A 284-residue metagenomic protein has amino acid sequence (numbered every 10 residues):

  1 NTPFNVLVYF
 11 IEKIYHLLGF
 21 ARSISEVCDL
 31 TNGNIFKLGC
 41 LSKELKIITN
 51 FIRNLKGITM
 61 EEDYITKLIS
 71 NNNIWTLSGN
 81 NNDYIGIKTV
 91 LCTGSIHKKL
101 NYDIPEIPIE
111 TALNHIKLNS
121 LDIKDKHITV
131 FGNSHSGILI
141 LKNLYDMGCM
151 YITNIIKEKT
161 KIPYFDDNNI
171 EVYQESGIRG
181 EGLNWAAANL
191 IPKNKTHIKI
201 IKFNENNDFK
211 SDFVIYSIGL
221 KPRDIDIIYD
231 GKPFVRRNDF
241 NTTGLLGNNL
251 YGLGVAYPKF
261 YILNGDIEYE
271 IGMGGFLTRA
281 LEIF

Functional and structural regions predicted by a protein language model:
N1-S23, E158: N-terminal FAD cofactor-binding segment of flavoenzymes
F20-F284: Flavin (primarily FAD) cofactor-binding/catalytic cores of flavoenzymes
